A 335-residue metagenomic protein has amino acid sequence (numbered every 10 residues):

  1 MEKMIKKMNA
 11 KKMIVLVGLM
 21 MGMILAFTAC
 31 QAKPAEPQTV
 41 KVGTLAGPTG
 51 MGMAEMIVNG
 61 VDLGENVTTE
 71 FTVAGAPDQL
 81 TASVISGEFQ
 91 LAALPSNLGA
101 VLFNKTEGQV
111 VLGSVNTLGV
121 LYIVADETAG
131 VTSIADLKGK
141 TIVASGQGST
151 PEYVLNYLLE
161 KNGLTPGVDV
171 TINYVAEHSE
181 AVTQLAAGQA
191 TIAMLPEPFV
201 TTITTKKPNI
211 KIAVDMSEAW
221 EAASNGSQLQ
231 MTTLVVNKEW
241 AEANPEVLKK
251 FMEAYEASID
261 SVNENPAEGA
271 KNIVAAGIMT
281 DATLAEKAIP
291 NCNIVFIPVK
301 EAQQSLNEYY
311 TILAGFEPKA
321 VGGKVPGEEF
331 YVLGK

Functional and structural regions predicted by a protein language model:
M1-T39: Short, low-complexity disordered leader/linker segments with a strong preference for bacterial N-terminal type II
A35-T165, I172-Y174, T191-E197, A213: Short, glycine-/small- and polar/acidic-enriched structural segments that line small-molecule recognition paths
M51-N59, D78, A82, S86 (+12 more regions): Solvent-exposed, polar/charged alpha-helical surfaces in well-ordered, non-transmembrane soluble domains, broadly
E55-I57, L121-V131, L229-E246, P298: A bilobed periplasmic-binding-protein/Venus flytrap-type ligand-binding module shared by bacterial periplasmic
V61-N66, E218-S227, I294-Q303: Short, solvent-exposed loop/beta-turn-alpha elements that line the ligand-binding surface or hinge of extracytoplasmic
N97-L98, S179-N272: Pocket-lining segment of extracytoplasmic ligand-binding domains
A241-F316: Secondary-structure end/capping motifs
N307-K335: Conserved C-terminal helix/tail region of periplasmic/extracytoplasmic solute-binding proteins
